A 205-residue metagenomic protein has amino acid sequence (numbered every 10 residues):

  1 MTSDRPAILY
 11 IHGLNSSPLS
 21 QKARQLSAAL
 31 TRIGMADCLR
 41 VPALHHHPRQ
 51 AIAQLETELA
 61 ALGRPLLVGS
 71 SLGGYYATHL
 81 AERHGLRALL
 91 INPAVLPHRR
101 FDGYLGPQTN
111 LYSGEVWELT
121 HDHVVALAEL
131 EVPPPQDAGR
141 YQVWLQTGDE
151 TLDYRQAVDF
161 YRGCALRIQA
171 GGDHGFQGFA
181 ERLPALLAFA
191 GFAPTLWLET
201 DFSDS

Functional and structural regions predicted by a protein language model:
M1-S3, P135: Short, flexible hinge/linker loops that cap or flank conserved catalytic cores
D4-L62: Active-site catalytic motif of lipid deacylating hydrolases and related acyltransferases
G13-L14, S71, T147: Residue-level signal for short, function-critical loop segments
P65-L66, Y141: Generic beta-sheet signal
L67-V68, A88: Conserved alpha/beta-hydrolase fold motif
V68-A77: Gly/Ala-rich beta-loop-alpha elbow adjacent to hydrolase catalytic centers
L80-H84: Aromatic pocket-lining residues of Rossmann-like dinucleotide-binding sites
L86-S205: The alpha/beta-hydrolase serine catalytic core
